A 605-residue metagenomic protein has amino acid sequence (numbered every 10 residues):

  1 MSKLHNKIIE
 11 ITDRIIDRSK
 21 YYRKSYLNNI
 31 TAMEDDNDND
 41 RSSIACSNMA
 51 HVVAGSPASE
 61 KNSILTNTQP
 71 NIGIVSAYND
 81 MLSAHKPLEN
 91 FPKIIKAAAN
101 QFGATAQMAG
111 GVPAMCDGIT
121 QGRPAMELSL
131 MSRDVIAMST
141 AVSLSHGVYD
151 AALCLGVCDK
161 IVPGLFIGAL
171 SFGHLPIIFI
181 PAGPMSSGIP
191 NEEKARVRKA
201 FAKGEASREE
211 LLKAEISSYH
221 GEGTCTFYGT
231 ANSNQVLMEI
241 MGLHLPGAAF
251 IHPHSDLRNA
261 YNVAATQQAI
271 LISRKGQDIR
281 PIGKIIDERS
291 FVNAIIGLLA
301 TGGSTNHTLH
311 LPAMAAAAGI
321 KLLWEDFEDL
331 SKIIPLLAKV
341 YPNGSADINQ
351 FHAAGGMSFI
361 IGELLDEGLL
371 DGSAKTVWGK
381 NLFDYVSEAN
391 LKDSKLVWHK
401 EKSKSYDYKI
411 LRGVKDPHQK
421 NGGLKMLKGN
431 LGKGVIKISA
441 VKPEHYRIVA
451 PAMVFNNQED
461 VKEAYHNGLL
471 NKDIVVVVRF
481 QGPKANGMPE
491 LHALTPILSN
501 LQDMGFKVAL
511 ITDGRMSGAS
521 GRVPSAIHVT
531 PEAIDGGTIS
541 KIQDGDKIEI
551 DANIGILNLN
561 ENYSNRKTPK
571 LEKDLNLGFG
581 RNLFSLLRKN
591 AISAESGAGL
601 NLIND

Functional and structural regions predicted by a protein language model:
M1-D80, A84, K93-V112, R123-A125 (+6 more regions): Catalytic or ion-coupling anion/metal-binding cores of large enzyme and transporter domains
N90: Acidic/charged coordination and interface sites in well-structured regions
A109-G147: N-terminal small/polar loop signature for handling phosphorylated ligands or for N-terminal nucleophile
R133-T140, S145-A151, K462-D473: Contiguous domain-boundary segments centered on the initiation and propagation of an alpha-helix
T140, L144-L165, I178-P181: A short, small-residue-rich loop immediately preceding and capping a beta-strand
